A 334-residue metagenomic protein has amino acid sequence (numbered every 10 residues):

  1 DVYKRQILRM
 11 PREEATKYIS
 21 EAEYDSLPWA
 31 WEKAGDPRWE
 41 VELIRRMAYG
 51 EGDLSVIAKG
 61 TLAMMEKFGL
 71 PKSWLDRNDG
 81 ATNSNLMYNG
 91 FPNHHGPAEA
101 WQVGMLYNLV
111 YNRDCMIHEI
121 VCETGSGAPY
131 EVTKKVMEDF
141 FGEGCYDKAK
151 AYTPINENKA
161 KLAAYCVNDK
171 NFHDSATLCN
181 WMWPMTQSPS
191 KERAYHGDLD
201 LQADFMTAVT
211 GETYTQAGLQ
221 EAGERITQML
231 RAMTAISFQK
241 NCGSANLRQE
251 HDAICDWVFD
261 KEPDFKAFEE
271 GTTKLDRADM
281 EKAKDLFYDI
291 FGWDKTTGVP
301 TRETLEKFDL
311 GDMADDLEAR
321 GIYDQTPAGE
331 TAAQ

Functional and structural regions predicted by a protein language model:
D1-Q334: Extended C-terminal regions of large enzymes
